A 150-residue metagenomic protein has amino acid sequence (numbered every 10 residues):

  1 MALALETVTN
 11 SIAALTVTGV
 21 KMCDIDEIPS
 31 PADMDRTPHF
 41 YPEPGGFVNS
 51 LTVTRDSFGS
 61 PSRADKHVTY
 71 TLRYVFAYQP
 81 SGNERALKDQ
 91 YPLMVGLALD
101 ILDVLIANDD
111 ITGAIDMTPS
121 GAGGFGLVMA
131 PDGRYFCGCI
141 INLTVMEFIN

Functional and structural regions predicted by a protein language model:
M1-T37, G45-N150: Charged, amphipathic alpha-helical segments and their flanking helix caps
P42: Two-metal-ion RNase H-like nuclease active-site motif
